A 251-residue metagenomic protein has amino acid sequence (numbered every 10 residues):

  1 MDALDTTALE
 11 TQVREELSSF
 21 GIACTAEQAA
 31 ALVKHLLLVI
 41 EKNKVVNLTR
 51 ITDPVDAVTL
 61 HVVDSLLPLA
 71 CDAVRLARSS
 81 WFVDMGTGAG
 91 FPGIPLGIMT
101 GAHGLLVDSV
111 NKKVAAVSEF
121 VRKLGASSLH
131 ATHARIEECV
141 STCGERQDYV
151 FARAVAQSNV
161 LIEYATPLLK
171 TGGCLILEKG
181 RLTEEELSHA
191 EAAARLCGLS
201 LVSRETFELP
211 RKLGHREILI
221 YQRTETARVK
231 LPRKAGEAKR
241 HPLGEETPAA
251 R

Functional and structural regions predicted by a protein language model:
M1-V83, K112-L129: Class I SAM-dependent transferase core
V45, V155-Q157, R181, T226: Short glycine-rich anion-binding loops that position phosphate/pyrophosphate groups of nucleotides and phosphorylated
D64-V155, N159-A165: Conserved SAM/SAH cofactor-binding pocket of Class I
G104, L175-I176: A short hydrophobic/small-residue beta-strand
S109, V155, E178-L182, T206-F207: Short strand-turn motif at the edge of the Rossmann-like AdoMet-binding core
K113-A115, T183, L187: Short alpha-helix immediately C-terminal to the canonical SAM-binding loop
L169-T171: Helix-to-beta-strand junctions that scaffold the AdoMet/dcAdoMet cofactor pocket in Class I SAM-dependent enzymes
S188-R251: SAM/dcSAM-binding transferase cores
